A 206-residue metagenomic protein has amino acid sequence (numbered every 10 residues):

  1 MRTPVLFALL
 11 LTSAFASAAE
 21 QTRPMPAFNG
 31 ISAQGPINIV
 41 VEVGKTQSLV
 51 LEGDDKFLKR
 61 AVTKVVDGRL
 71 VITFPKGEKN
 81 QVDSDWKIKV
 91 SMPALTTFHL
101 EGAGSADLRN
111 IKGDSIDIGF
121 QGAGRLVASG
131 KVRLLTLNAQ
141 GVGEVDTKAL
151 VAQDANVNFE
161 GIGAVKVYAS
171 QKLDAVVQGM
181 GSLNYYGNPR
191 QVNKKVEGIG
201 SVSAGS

Functional and structural regions predicted by a protein language model:
T3-L58, R69-V71, P75-S91, G200-S206: Short acidic/polar N-terminal linker immediately downstream of export determinants
T22, N29-V41, N80, K87-V90 (+1 more regions): Extended, compositionally simple hydrophobic/Ser/Thr-rich segments that build repetitive fibrous architectures
V66: Short, ordered coil/turn segments that flank beta-strands lining enzyme active or ligand-binding pockets
